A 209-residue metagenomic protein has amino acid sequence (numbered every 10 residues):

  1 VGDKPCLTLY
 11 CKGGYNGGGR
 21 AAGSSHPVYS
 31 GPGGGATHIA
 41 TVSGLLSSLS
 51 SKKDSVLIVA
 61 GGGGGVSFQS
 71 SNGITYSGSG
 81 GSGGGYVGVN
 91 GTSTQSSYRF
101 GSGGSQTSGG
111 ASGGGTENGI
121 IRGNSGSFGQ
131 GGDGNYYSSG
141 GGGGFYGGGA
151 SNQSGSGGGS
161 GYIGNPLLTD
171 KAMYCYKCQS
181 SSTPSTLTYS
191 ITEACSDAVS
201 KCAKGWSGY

Functional and structural regions predicted by a protein language model:
V1-G101: Secretome/extracellular-domain signature
R20-S48, S77-V87, S108-N118, S127-N165: Catalytic nucleophile loop of clan PA
T37, L57, G143, S185 (+1 more regions): Residue-level detector of short, conserved catalytic/binding motifs and their immediate flanks
G88-N90, I121, S200: N-terminal non-cleavable signal-anchor helices
T94-S108, T116-N118, S125: C-terminal functional modules
G147-Y209: C-terminal subregion of chymotrypsin/trypsin-like serine protease catalytic domains
